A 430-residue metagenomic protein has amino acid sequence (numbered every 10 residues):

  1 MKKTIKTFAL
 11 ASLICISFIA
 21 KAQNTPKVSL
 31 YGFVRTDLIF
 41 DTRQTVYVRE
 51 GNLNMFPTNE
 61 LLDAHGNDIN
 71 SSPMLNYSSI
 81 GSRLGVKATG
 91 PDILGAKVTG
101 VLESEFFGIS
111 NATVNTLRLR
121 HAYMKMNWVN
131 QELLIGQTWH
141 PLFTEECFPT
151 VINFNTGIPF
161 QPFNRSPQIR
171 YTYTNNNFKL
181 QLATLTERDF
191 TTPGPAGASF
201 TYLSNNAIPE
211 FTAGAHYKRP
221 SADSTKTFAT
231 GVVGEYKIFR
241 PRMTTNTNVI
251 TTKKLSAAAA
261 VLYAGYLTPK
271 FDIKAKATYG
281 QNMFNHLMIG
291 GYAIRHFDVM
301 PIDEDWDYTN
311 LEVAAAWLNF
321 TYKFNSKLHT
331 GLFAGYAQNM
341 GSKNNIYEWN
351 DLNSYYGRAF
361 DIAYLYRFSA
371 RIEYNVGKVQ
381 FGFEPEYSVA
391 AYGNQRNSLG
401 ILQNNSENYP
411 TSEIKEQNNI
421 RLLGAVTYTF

Functional and structural regions predicted by a protein language model:
M1-T25: Bacterial Sec-dependent N-terminal signal peptides
N24, P73-N76, N111-T116, T156-Q161 (+11 more regions): Replace "Gram-negative outer membrane beta-barrel proteins" with "bacterial and organellar outer membrane beta-barrel
T25-E50, E60-F190, A207-I208, T212 (+3 more regions): Outer membrane beta-barrel
Q44-Y47, A112-T116, E145-N153, T191-T201 (+5 more regions): Outer-membrane beta-barrel translocator domains and adjoining extracellular loop/strand segments of Gram-negative
G85-I93, W128-N130, Y173-N177, G214-D223 (+10 more regions): Outer-membrane beta-barrel proteins
L119-H121, S166-Q168, I208-G214, A229 (+4 more regions): Transmembrane beta-barrel architecture of outer membranes
S224-I362: Detector for outer-membrane/organellar transmembrane beta-barrel domains, recognizing the amphipathic beta-strand
V376, I414-F430: Outer-membrane beta-barrel "beta-signal"
